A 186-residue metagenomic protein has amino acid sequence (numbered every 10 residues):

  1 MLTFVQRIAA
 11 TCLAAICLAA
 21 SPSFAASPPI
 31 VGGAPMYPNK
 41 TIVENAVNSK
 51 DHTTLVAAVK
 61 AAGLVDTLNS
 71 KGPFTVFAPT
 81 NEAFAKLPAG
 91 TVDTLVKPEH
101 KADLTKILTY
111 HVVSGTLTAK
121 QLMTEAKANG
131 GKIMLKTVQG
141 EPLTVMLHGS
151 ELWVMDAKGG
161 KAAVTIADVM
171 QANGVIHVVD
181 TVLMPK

Functional and structural regions predicted by a protein language model:
M1-C12: Bacterial N-terminal signal peptides that target proteins for export
L2, A20-S23: N-terminal charge/polar-biased segments
Q6, F24-K186: Mature, structured domains of secreted/extracytosolic soluble proteins
A10-A20: Bacterial N-terminal signal peptides
